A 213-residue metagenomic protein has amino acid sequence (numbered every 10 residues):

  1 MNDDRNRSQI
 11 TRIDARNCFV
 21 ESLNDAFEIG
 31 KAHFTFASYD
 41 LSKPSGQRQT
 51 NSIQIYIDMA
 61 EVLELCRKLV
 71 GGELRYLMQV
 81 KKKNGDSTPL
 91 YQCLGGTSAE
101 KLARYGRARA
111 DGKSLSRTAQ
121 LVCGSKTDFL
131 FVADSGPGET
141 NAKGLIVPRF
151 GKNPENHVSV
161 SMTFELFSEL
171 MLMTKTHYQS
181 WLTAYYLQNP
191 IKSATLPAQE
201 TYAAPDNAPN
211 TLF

Functional and structural regions predicted by a protein language model:
M1-E28, A204-L212: An N-terminus-focused feature that recognizes amino-terminal "leader" regions
V20-E28, I55-M59, Q120-S125, E155-L166: Short, low-complexity cationic-aromatic patches
S22-P44, D128-K143: A short, structured beta-strand/loop element
S38-D58, G144-S159: A cross-kingdom feature marking solvent-exposed beta-strand/loop segments within repeated, beta-rich binding/scaffold
Q54-K81, S161-Y185: DNA replication sliding-clamp ring fold and its partner-interaction surfaces
G71-G96, Y178-Y202: Short glycine-rich, low-complexity/disordered patches
S87-H157: Short, solvent-exposed interaction modules
D134-F213: Mixed-charge, glycine-accented linear interaction segment located at domain edges/termini
